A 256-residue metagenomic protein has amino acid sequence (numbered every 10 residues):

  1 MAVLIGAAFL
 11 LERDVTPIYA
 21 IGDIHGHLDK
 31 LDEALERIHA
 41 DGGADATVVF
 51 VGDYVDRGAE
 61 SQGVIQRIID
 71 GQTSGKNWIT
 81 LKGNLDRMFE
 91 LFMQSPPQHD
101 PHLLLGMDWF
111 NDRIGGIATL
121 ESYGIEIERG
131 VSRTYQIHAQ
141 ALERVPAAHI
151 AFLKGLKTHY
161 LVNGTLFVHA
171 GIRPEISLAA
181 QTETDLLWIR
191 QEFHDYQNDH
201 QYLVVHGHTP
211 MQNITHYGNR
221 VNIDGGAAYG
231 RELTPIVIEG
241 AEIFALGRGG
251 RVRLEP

Functional and structural regions predicted by a protein language model:
M1-R67: N-terminal active-site segment of His-dependent metallophosphoesterases
G6-D14, H39-A40, I69-T73, T158-L161 (+2 more regions): A short acidic-Thr-Gly-centered motif at the start of a beta-strand
V15, G43-A46, G75-N77, N163 (+1 more regions): A general structural motif
A20, V48-F50, T80-L81, L166 (+2 more regions): Residue-level marker for buried hydrophobic side chains located in beta-strands that build the well-ordered beta-sheet
D23, D53, G83-N84, H208 (+1 more regions): Active-site glycine-centered loops adjacent to acidic/histidine catalytic or metal-binding residues that shape
H25-G26, D56, R87, I172 (+2 more regions): Short, glycine/acidic-enriched loop or turn micro-motifs at the edges of active sites
S61-G155, F193: Active-site neighborhood of divalent metal-dependent phosphoester bond hydrolases
I114, A118-N222, G226-E232, I238-L254: Acidic, His/Gly-enriched loop-helix segments that form or flank divalent-metal centers in metallo-dependent hydrolases
